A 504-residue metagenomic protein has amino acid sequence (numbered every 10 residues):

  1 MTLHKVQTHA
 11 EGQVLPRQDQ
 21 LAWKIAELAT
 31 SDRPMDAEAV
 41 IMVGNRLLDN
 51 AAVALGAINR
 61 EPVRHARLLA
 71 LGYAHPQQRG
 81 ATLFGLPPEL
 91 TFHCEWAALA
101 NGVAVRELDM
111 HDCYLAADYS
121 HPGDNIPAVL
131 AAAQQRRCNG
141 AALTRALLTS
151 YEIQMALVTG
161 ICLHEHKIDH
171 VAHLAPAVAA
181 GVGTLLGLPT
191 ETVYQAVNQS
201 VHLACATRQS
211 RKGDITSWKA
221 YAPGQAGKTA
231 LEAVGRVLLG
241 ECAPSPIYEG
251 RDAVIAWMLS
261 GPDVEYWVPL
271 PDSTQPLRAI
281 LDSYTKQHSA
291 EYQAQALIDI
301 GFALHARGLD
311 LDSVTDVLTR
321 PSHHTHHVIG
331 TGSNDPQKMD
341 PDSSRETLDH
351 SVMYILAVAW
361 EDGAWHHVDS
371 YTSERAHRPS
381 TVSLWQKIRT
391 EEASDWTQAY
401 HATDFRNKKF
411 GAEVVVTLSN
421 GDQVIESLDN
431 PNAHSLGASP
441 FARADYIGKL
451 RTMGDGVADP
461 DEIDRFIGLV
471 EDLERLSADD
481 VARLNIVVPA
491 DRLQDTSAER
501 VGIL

Functional and structural regions predicted by a protein language model:
M1-Y119, W218-K228, G235-L504: Terminal-appendage/accessory-domain detector
W23, E27, D49, P127 (+7 more regions): Generic structural signal for well-ordered, non-membrane alpha-helices
D32, G56-A57, V129-R136, A179-L185 (+2 more regions): Well-ordered alpha-helical scaffold segments within catalytic/enzyme domains
N101-L157: Hydrophobic alpha-helical hairpins/lids featuring a short glycine-rich hinge
G123-A131, H173, A177-G181, Y292-D299 (+1 more regions): Short amphipathic alpha-helical face segments that pack within enzyme cores and frequently flank/anchor catalytic
A133-K228, E232, P246-I247, R251: Glycine-rich, mobile lid/loop segments that gate access to catalytic sites or pores
